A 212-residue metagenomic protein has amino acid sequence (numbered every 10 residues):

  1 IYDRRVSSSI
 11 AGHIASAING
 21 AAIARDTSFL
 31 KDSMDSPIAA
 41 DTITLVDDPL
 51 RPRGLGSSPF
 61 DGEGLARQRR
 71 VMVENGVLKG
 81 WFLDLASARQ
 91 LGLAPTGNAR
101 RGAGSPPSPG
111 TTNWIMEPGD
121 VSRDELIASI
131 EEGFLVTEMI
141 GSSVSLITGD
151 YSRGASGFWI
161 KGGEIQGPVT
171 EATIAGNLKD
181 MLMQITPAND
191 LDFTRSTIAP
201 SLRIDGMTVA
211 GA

Functional and structural regions predicted by a protein language model:
I1-M34: Active-site pocket-lining segments that scaffold enzyme catalytic pockets across diverse folds
S7, K31-A212: Dual-mode signal for accessory low-complexity, basic/Gly-rich regions
